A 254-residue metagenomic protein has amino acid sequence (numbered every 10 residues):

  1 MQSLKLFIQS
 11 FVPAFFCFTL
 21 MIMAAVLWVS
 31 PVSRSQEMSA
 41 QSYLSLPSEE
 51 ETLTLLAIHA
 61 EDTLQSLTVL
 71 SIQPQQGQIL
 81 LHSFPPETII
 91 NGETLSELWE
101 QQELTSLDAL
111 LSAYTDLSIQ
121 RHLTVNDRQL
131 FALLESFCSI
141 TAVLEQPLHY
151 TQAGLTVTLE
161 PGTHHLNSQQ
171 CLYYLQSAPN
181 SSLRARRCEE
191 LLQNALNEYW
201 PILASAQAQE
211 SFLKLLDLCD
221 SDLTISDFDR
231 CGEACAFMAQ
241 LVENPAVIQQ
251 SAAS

Functional and structural regions predicted by a protein language model:
Q2-S83, R230-P245: Entry/capping segment at the start of metal-dependent catalytic domains with acidic active-site entry clusters
S39-Y43, L55-A60, Q65-V69, T94-S112 (+1 more regions): N-terminal post-signal-peptidase region of extra-cytosolic proteins
E61-T63, Q76, L80, P85-G92 (+1 more regions): C-terminal solvent-exposed extensions
S66-L67, L104-S112, D127-F131, E135 (+4 more regions): Extracytoplasmic/secreted envelope proteins and their assembly/folding machinery, especially bacterial periplasmic
I79-Q102, Q146-P161: Flexible, solvent-exposed short loops/turns enriched in glycine
E93-Q101, Y114-R121, Q176-L183, Y199-A204 (+1 more regions): Second-shell loop/turn segments in exported
Q101-T158: Amphipathic, coiled-coil-like alpha-helical scaffolding segments used for oligomerization/assembly
E135-E210: Flexible, polar/acidic helix-loop-strand segments at domain edges
